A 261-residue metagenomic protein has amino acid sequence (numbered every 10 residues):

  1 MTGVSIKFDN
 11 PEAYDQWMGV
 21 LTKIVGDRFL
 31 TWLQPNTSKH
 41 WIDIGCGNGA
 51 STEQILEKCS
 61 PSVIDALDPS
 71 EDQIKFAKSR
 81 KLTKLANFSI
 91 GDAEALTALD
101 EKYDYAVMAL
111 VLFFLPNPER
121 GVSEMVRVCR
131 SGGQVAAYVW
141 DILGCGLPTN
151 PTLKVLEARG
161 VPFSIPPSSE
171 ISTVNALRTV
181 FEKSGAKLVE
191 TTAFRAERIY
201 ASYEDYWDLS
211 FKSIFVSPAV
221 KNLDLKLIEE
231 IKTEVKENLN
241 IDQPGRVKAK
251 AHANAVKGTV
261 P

Functional and structural regions predicted by a protein language model:
G3, T22, N48-A50, S169-P261: Conserved Class I S-adenosyl-L-methionine
S5-V20: Class I SAM-dependent methyltransferase Rossmann-like catalytic core, especially the SAM/SAH-binding loop
V20-K39, Q54: Conserved alpha-helix/loop element of class I SAM-dependent methyltransferases that forms part of the SAM/SAH-binding
L30, E53-L56, V122-V126, L153: A structural alpha-helix within SAM-dependent methyltransferase catalytic domains
H40-L96, R120: Class I SAM-dependent methyltransferase SAM/SAH-binding core
E94-A106: A short acidic, Gly/Pro-enriched loop at the edge of an enzyme's catalytic core that lines a small-molecule cofactor
Y105-P118, D141: A short SAM/SAH-binding and catalytic strip from SAM-dependent methyltransferases
E119-R120, V126, R130-A201, S217-V220: Conserved catalytic/acceptor-binding region of the Class I
